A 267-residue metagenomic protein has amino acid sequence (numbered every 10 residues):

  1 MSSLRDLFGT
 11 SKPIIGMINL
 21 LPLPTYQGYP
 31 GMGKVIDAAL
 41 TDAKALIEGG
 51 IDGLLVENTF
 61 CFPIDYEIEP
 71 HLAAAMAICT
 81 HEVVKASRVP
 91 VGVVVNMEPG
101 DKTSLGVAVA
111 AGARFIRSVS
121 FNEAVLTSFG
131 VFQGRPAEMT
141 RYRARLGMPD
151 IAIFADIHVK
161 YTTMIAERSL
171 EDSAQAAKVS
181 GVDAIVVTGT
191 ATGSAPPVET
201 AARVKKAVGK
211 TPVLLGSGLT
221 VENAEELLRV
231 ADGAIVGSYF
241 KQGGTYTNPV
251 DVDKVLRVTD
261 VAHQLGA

Functional and structural regions predicted by a protein language model:
S2-I78, E82-A86, I165-V179, V221 (+1 more regions): Conserved N-terminal beta1-alpha1 strand-loop-helix module at the mouth
T10-S11, G16-M17, D65-V93, Q133-A155 (+2 more regions): Alpha-helix-loop-beta-strand connector modules within alpha/beta enzyme cores
I14-I18, L54-V56, V91-V95, I116-S118 (+4 more regions): Hydrophobic faces of well-ordered beta-strands that scaffold small-molecule active sites in alpha/beta enzyme cores
N19-L23, T59, V94-G100, F121-E123 (+4 more regions): Active-site beta-loop-alpha junctions enriched in small/polar residues
L20-L23, G100-A184: Conserved anion-binding
M32-G33, P99-G112, D172-S173, V204-V236: Catalytic cores of alpha/beta
G50-A75, E123-S128, I185-P196, K241-T245: Glycine-rich, proline-tolerant flexible connector loops at the mouths of alpha/beta enzymes
E167-I185, T192-K210, E222: Short loop-to-alpha-helix "cap/lid" segments that border enzyme active sites across diverse enzyme classes
